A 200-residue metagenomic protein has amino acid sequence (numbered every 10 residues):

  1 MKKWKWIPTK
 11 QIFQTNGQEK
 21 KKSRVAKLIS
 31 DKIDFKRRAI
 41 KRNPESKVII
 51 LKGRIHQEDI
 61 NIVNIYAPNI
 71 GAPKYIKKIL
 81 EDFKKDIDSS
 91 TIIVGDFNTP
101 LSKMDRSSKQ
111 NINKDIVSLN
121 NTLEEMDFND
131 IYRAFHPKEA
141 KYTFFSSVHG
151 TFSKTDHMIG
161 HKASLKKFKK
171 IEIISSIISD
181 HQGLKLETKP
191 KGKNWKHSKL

Functional and structural regions predicted by a protein language model:
M1-L200: A shared catalytic/ligand-binding motif for oxyanion handling
